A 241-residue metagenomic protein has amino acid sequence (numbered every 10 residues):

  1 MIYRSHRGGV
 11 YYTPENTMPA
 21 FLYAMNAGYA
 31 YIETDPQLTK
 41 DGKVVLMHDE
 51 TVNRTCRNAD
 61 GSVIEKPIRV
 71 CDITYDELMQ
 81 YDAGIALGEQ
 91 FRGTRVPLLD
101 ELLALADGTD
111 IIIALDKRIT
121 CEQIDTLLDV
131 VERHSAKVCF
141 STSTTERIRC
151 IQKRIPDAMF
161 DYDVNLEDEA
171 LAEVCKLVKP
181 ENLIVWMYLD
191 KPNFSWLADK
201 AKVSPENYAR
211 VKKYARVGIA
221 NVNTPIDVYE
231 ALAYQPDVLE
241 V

Functional and structural regions predicted by a protein language model:
M1-V241: Phosphate-group recognition and catalysis centered on beta-loop-alpha active-site segments
